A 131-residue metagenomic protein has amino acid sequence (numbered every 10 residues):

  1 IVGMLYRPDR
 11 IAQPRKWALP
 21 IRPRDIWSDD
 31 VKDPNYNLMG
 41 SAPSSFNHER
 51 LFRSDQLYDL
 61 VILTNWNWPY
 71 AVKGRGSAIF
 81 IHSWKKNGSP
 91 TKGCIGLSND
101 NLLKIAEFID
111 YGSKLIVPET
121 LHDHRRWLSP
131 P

Functional and structural regions predicted by a protein language model:
I1-K92, L102-P131: Cell wall/extracellular polymer interaction/catalysis modules
S98: Conserved "landmark" site that anchors the functional core of diverse proteins
